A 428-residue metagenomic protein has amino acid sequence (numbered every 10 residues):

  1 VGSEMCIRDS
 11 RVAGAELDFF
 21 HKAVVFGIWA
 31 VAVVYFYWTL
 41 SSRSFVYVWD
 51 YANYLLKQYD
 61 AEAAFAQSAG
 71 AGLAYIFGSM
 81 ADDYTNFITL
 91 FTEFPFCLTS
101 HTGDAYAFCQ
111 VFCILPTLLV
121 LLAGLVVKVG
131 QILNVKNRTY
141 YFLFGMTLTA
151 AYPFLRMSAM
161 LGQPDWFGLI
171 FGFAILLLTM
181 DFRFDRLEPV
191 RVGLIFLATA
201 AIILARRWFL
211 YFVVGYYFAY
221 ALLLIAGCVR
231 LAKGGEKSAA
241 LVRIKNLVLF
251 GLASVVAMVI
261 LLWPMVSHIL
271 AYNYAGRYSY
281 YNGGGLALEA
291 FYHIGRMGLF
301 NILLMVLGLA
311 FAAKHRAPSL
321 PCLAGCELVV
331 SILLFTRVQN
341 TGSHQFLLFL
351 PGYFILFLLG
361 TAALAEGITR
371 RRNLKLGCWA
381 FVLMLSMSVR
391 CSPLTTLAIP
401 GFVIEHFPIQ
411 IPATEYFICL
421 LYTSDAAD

Functional and structural regions predicted by a protein language model:
V1-S10, Y422-D428: Conserved small/polar residues in nucleotide/adenosyl-binding loops
R8, L121-V126, A221-L231, G298-L320 (+1 more regions): Hydrophobic, aromatic-rich transmembrane alpha-helices and their immediate juxtamembrane boundary segments
L40-A52, F65-L90, V111-F112, I294-G295: Membrane-proximal lumenal/periplasmic loop motifs of glycosylation machinery
D82, N86-V120, S158: Loop-to-helix entry region of an early transmembrane alpha helix in multi-pass inner-membrane enzymes
A105-V135, A174, L178: Transmembrane-helix motifs of polytopic, lipid-linked glycan transferases
M157-F167: Short acidic/glycine- and proline-prone juxtamembrane loop motifs at membrane-interface regions of multi-pass membrane
L247-V255, L364-P400: Signature aromatic-anchored transmembrane alpha helix within multi-pass, membrane-resident enzymes that catalyze glycan
V382-S424: Membrane-embedded, lumen/periplasm-facing catalytic core of multi-pass transferases that use lipid-linked donors
